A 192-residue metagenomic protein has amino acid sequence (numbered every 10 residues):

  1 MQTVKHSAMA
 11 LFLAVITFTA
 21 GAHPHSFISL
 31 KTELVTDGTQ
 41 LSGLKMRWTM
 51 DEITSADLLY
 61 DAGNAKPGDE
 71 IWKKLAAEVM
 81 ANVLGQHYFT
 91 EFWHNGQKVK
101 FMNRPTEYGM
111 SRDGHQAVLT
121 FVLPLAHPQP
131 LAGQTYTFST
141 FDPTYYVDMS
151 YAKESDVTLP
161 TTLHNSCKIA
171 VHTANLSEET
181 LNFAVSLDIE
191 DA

Functional and structural regions predicted by a protein language model:
M1-M9: Bacterial N-terminal signal peptides that target proteins for export
T17-T19: N-terminal signal peptide c-region/cleavage motif recognized by signal peptidases
H23-A56: Early extracytoplasmic/domain-onset interaction patches
S26-I28, Q86, A132: Residues that act as N-cap/strand-start positions at coil-to-secondary-structure junctions
S29, G43-R47, E91, V118-V122 (+1 more regions): Ordered hydrophobic segments in well-structured contexts
E52-Q129: Structured domain cores in non-transmembrane regions
N95-A192: Mature, soluble, non-transmembrane domains
